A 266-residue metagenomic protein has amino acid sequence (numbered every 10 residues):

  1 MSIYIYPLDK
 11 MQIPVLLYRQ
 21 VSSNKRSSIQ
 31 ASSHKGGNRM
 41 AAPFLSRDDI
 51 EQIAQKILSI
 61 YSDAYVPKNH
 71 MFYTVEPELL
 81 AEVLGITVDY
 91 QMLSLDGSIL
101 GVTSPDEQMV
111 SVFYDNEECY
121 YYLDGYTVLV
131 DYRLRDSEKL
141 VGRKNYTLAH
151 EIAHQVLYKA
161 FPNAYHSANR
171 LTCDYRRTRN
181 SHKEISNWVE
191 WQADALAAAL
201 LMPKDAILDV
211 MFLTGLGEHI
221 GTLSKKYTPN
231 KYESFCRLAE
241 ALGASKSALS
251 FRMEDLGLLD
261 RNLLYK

Functional and structural regions predicted by a protein language model:
S2-K266: Active-site hotspot residues in diverse enzymes, especially metal/ion-binding acidic/histidine motifs
